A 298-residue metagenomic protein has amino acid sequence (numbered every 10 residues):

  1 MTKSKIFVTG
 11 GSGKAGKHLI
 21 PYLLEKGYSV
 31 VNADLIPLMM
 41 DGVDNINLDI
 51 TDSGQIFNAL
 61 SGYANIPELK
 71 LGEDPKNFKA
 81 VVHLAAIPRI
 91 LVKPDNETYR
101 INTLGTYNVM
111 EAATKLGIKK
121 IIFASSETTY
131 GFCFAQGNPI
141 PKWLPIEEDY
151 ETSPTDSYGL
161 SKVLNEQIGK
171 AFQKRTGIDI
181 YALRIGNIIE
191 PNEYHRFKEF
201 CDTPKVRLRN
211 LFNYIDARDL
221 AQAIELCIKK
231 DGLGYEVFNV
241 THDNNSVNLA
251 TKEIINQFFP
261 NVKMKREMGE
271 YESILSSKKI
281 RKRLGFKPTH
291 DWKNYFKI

Functional and structural regions predicted by a protein language model:
I6-K26: N-terminal Rossmann NAD(P)H-binding glycine-rich loop of SDR-like oxidoreductase domains
M39, I50-I101: NAD(P)H-binding glycine-rich loop region in Rossmannoid oxidoreductase-like domains and their noncatalytic homologs
R100, Q136-T176: Catalytic helix-loop patch of NAD(P)-dependent Rossmann-fold dehydrogenases
N108-T155: Conserved Rossmann-fold NAD(P)-dependent oxidoreductase catalytic core, especially the SDR/UDP-sugar
S125, E166-P191: Conserved beta-loop-beta element that borders a ligand/cofactor-binding pocket
E148-S153, A182-I215: A conserved pocket-lining segment of Rossmann-fold NAD(P)-dependent short-chain dehydrogenase/reductase
R175-D179, E190-D202, C227-V237: Glycine/proline-rich active-site loop of Rossmann-fold NAD(P)-dependent oxidoreductases
R218-I298: C-terminal substrate-binding subdomain of Rossmann-fold SDR/epimerase-dehydratase oxidoreductases
